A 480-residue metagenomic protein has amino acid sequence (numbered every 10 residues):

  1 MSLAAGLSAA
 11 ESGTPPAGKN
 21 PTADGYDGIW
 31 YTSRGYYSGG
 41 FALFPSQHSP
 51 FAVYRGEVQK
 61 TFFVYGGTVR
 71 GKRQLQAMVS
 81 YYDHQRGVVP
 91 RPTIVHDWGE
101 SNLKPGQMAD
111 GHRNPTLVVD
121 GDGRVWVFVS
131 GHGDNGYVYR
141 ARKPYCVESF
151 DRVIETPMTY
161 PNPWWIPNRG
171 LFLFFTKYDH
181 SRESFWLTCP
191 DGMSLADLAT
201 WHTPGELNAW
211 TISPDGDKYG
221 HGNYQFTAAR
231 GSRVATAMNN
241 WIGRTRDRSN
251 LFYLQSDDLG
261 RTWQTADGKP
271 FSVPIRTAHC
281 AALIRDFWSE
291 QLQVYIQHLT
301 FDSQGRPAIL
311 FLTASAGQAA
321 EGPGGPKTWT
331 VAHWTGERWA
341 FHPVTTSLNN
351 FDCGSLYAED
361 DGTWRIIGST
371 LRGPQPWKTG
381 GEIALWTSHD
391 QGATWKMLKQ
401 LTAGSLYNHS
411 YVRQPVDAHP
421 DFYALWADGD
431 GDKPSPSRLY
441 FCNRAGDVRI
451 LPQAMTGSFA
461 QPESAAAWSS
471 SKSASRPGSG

Functional and structural regions predicted by a protein language model:
M1-A4: Bacterial N-terminal signal peptides
L7-S8: Cleavable N-terminal signal peptides
S12-K472, R476: Extracellular, repeat-based ectodomains that mediate carbohydrate processing or recognition
G478-G480: Short, solvent-exposed mixed-charge patches
